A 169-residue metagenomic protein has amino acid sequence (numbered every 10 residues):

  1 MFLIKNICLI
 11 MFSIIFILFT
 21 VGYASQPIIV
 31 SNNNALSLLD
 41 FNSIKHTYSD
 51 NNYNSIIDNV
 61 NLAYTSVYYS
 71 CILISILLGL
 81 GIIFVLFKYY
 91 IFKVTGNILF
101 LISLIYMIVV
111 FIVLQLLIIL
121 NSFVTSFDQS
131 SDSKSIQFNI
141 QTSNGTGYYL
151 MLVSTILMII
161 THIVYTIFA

Functional and structural regions predicted by a protein language model:
M1-Q26, Y64-N121, M151-A169: Signature of small four-pass
G22-T65, F123-G145: Long, glycine/tryptophan/cysteine-rich extracytoplasmic
F127-A169: Terminal transmembrane helical module of multi-pass membrane proteins
